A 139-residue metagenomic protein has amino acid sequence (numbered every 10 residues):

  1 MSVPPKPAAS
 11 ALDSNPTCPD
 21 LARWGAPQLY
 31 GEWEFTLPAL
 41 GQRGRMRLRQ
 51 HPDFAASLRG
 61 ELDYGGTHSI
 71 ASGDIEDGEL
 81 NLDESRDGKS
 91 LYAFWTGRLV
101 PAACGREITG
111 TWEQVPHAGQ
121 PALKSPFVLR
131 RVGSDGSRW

Functional and structural regions predicted by a protein language model:
L12-W139: Central antiparallel beta-sheet cores of small beta-barrel/beta-sandwich binding domains
